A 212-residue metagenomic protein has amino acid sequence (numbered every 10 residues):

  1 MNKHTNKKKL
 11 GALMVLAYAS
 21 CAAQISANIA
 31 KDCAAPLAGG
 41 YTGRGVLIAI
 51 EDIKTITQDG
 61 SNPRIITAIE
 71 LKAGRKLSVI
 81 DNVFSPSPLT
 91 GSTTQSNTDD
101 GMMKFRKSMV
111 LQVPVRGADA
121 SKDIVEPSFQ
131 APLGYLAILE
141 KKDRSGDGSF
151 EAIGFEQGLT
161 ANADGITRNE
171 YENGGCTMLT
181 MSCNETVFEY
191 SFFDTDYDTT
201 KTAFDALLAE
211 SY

Functional and structural regions predicted by a protein language model:
M1-N2: Intrinsically disordered, low-complexity terminal tails
K9-A12, Y18-S108, Q157-Y171: Solvent-exposed edge beta-strands and adjacent loop segments that serve as assembly or binding interfaces
I50-I53, P114-A118, K142-R144, G158 (+2 more regions): Generic structural motif
P86-G154: Structured, beta-strand-rich domain cores that present glycine/charged loop surfaces used to bind extended ligands
E156-Y212: Mixed-charge, glycine-accented linear interaction segment located at domain edges/termini
